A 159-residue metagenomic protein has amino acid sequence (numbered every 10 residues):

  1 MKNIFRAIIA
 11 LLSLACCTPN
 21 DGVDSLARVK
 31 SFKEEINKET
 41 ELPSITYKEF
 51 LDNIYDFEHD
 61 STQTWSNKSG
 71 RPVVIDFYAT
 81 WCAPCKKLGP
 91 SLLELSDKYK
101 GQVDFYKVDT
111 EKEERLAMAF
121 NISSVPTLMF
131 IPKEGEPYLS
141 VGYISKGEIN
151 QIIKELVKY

Functional and structural regions predicted by a protein language model:
M1-L51, Y159: N-terminal targeting signals for export/organelle localization
L42-E58, K68-V73: Acidic, low-complexity mobile loops and tails
P43, D104-Y106, P137-S140: Structural signal for short hydrophobic segments within the conserved structured cores of catalytic domains across
T64-T80: Short active-site neighborhood of thiol/selenol oxidoreductases, capturing the structured segment around
G70-V73, G101-D104, K133: Loop/turn elements at helix/coil->beta-strand transitions in domains of secreted/extracellular proteins
F77, L88-S96, K100-E114, I122: Thiol-based oxidoreductase modules, predominantly thioredoxin-like and allied folds used for disulfide exchange
C82-C85: Hydrophobic heptad-repeat coiled-coil signature
S124, M129-Y159: Non-catalytic, surface beta->alpha helical segment in thiol-disulfide oxidoreductase systems
